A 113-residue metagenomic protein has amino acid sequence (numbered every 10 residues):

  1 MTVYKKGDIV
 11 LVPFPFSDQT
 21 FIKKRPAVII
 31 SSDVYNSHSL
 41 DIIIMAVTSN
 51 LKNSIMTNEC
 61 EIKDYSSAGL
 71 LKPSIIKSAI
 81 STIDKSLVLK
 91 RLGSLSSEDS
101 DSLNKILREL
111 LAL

Functional and structural regions predicted by a protein language model:
M1-L113: Conserved functional hotspots at enzyme active or ligand-binding sites that engage polyanionic ligands
